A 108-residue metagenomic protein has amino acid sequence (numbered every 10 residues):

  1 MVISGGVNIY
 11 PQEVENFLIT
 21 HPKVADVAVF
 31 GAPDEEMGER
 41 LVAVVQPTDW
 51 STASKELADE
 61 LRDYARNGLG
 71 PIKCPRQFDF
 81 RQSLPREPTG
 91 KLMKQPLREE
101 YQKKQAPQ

Functional and structural regions predicted by a protein language model:
M1-I72, S83, G90, P96-E99: AMP-binding/adenylate-forming catalytic core of the ANL superfamily
F78-R81: General small-molecule cofactor/ligand-binding pocket signal
E99-Q108: Acidic/polar alpha-helix N-cap and adjacent early helical turns within long charge-rich amphipathic helices/linkers
